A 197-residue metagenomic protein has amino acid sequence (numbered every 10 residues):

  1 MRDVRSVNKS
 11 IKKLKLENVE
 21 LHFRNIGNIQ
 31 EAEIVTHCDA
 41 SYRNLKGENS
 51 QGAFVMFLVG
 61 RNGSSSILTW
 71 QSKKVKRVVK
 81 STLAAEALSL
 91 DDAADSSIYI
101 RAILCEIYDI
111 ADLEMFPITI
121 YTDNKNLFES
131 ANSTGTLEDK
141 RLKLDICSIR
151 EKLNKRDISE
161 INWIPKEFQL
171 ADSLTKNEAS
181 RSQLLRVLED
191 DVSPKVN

Functional and structural regions predicted by a protein language model:
M1-I26: Amphipathic alpha-helical
K9-K13, E17, A40, S96 (+2 more regions): Generic, well-ordered alpha-helical scaffold segments in large soluble proteins
N18, E33, S50-M56: Short glycine-rich loop/turn motifs
V19-G27, I34, R101-L113: A short glycine-rich, hydrophobically flanked beta-strand micro-motif that places a catalytic Asp/Glu for divalent metal
E31-G47: Two-metal-ion RNase H-like nuclease active-site motif
Y42-L45, N49, T82-L83, L90: RNase H-like, metal-dependent nuclease domains and their acidic two-metal-ion catalytic environment used
F57-L88: A short, polar/acidic, helix/strand-boundary loop motif
K76-N197: RNase H-like nuclease module associated with reverse transcription
